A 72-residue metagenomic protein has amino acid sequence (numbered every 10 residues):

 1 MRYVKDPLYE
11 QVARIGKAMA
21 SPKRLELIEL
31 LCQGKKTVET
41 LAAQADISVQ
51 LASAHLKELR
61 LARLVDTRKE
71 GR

Functional and structural regions predicted by a protein language model:
M1-E10: Short, intrinsically disordered or compositionally biased N-terminal tails of bacterial proteins
E10-L51, K57, L64, R72: N-terminal helix-turn-helix DNA-binding core of bacterial DNA-binding proteins
